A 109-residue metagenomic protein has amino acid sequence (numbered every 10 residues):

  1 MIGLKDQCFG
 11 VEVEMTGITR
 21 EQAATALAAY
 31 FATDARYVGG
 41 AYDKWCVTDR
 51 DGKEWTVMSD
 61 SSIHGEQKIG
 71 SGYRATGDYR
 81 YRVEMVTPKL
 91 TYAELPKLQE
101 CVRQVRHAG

Functional and structural regions predicted by a protein language model:
M1-D43: Charge-rich, low-complexity segments
L4, E21, A29, S62-A75: Structural boundary micro-motifs
L4-D6, T48-G52, T76-R80: A generic structural signal for short, non-catalytic loop/turn and secondary-structure boundary residues
C8-E12, E54, R80-E84: Broad gene-expression machinery/nucleic-acid interaction feature
E12-E14, T48, M58, E84-V86: Residues in well-ordered beta-strands of folded domains
M15-I18, K68-G109: Signature for HUH/AEP ssDNA processing cores
Y37-G72: Short, intrinsically disordered low-complexity segments
